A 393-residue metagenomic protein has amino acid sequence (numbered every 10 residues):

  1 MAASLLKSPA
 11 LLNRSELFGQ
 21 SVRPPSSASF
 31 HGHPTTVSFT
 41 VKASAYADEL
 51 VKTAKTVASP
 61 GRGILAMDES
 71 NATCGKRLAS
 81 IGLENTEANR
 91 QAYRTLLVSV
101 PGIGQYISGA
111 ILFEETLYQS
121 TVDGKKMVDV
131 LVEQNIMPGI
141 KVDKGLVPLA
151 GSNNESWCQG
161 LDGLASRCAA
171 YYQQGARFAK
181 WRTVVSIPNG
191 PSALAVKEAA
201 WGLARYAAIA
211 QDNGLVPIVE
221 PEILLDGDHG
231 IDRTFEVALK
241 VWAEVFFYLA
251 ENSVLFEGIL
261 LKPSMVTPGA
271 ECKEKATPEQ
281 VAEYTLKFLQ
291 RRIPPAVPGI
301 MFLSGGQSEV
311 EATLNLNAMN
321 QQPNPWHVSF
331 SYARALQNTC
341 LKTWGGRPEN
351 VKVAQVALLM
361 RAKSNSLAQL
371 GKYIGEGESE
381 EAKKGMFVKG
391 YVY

Functional and structural regions predicted by a protein language model:
A2-Q174, I187, E274, P278 (+4 more regions): Alpha/beta catalytic barrel-like cores
T86, W181, V219, L261 (+1 more regions): Conserved, mostly hydrophobic/aromatic
A110, A179, P217-I218, I259 (+2 more regions): Hydrophobic residues within beta-strands of alpha/beta enzymes
Y118-Q119, L224-D226, P268, Q337: Short, active-site-adjacent cap segments at secondary-structure transitions
V142, T183, P221-I223, P263 (+1 more regions): Short glycine-centered, acidic/aromatic-flanked micro-motifs in structured strand/loop junctions that mark active-site
D162-E251: Helix-rich catalytic cores of soluble enzyme domains
L225-A296: Catalytic core of soluble alpha/beta enzymes
